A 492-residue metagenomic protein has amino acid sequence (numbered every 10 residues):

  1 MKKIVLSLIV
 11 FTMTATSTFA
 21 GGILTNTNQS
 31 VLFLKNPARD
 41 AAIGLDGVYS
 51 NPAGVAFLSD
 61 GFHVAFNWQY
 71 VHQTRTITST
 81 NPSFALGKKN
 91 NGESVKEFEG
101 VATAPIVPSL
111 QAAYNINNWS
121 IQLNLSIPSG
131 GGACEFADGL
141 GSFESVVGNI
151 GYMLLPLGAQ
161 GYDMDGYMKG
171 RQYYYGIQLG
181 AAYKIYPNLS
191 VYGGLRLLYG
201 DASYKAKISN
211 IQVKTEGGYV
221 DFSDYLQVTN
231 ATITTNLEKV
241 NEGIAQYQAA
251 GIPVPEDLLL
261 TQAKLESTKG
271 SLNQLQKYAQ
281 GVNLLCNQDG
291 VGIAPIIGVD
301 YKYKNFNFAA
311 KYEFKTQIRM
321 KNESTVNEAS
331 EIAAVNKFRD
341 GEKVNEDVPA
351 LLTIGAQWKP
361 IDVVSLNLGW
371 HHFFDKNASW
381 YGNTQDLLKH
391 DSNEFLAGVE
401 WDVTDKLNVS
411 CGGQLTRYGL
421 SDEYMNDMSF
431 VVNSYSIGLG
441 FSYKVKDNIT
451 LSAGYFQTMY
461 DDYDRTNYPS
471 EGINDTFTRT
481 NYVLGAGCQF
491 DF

Functional and structural regions predicted by a protein language model:
A15-A133, F430, F456: N-terminal, post-signal peptide beta-strand-biased segments of exported outer-membrane/organellar beta-barrel and other
D46, T103-P108, Y173-I177, V291-P295 (+5 more regions): Residues that define the transmembrane beta-barrel architecture of outer-membrane proteins
A56, Y114-I116, Y183, L195-L197 (+7 more regions): Residue-level signature of outer-membrane beta-barrel architecture
F62, N118-I121, N188-V191, N305-F308 (+3 more regions): Repeated loop/turn-to-beta-strand initiation elements of outer-membrane beta-barrel proteins
V64-H72, L123-I127, G193-L197, A310-F314 (+3 more regions): Transmembrane beta-barrel strands of outer-membrane/channel proteins
T76-P82, C134-L140, Y204-Q212, M320-N327 (+3 more regions): Outer-membrane beta-barrel translocator domains and adjoining extracellular loop/strand segments of Gram-negative
S94-F98, Y162-Y167, Q280-L285, K337-K343 (+3 more regions): Extracellular loop and loop/strand-boundary signature of outer-membrane beta-barrel proteins
F441, T478-F492: Outer-membrane beta-barrel "beta-signal"
